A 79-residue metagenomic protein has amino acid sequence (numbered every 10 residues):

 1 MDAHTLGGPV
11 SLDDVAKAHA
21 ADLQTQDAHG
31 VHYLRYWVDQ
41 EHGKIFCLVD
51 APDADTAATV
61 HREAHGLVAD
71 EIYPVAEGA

Functional and structural regions predicted by a protein language model:
M1-A28, H32-L34, D39-G43, E77-A79: Short S/T/G/P-rich N-terminal loop/turn motif that feeds into the first structured element of a domain
T5, L48-D50: Short hydrophobic/aromatic beta-strand micro-patches that form the beta-sheet surface supporting nucleotide- or nucleic
T25, C47, H61: Functionally engaged cysteine thiol sites
D50-A79: An amphipathic, aromatic/His-enriched active-site/gating alpha helix that lines ligand/cofactor pockets
